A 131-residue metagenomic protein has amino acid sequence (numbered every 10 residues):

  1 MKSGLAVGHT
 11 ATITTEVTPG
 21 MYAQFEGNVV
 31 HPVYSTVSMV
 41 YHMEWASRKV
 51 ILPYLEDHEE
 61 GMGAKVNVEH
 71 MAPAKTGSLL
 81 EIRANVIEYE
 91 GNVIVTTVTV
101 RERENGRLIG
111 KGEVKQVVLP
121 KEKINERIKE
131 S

Functional and structural regions predicted by a protein language model:
M1-G4, L52-E56, R101-E104: Intrinsically disordered, low-complexity boundary segments flanking structured domains
M1-S35: Catalytic strand-loop segment that frames the active site of acyl-thioester-processing enzymes
H9-I13, M39, M62-V66, S78-I82 (+2 more regions): A generic structural signal for short beta-strands and their flanking turns/coil linkers
S47-E81: Hydrophobic beta-strand-centered segment that forms part of the acyl-chain substrate-binding groove
K75-T76, N85-S131: HotDog/MaoC-like acyl-thioester-processing domains
